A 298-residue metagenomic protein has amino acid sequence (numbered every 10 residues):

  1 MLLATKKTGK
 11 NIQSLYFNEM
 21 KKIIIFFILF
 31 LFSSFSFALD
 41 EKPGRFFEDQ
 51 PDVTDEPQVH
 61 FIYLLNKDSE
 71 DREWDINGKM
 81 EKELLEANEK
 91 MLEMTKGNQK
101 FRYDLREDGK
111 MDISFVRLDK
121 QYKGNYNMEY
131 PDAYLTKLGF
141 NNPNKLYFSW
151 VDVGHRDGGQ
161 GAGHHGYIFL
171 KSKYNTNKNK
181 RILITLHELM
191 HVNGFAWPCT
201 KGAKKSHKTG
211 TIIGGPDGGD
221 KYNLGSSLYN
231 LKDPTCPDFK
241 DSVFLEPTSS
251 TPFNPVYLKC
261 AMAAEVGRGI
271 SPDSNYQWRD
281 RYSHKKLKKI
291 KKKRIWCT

Functional and structural regions predicted by a protein language model:
M20-I23: Positively charged n-region of N-terminal signal peptides that target proteins for export
I25-F26, S36: Cleavable N-terminal signal peptides
L39-L146, W150-G158, K173-N175, W197-P198 (+3 more regions): Propeptide-to-catalytic entry region of secreted or membrane-anchored zinc metalloproteases
F169-L186: Short pre-active-site segment immediately N-terminal to the catalytic Zn-binding motif
L189-K204: Catalytic Zn2+-binding segment of zinc metalloproteases
K201-S249: Post-HExxH zinc-binding segment in Zn-dependent metallohydrolases
